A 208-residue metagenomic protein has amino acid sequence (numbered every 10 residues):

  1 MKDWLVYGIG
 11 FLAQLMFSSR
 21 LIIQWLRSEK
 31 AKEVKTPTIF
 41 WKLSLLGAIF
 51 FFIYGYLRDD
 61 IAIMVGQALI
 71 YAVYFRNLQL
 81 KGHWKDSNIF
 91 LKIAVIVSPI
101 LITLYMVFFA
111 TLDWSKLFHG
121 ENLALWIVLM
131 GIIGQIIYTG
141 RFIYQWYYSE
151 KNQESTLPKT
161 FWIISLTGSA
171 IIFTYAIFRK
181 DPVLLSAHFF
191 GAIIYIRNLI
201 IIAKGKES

Functional and structural regions predicted by a protein language model:
M1-S208: Alpha-helical membrane-protein topology signature
